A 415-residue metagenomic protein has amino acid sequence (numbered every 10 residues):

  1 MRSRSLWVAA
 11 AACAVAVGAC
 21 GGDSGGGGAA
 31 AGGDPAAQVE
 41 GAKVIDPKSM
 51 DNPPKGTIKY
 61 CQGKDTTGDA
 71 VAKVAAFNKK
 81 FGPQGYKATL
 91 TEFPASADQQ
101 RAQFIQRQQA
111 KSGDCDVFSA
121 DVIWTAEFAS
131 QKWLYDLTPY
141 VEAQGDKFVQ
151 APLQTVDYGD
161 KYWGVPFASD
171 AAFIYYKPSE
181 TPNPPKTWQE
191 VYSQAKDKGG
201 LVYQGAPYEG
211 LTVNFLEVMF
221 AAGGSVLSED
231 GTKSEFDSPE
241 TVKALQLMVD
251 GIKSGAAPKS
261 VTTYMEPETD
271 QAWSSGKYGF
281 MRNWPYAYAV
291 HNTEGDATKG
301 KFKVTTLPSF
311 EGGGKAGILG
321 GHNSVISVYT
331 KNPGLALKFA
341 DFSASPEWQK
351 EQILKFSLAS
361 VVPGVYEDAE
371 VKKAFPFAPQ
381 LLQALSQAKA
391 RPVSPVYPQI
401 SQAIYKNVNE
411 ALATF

Functional and structural regions predicted by a protein language model:
R2-C13, G21-A126, D296, E311: Conserved N-terminal structural module of periplasmic/extracytoplasmic solute-binding proteins
D34-K48, V122-A171, N183-Y192, K299-T305 (+1 more regions): Hinge/lid segment of periplasmic solute-binding proteins
N52, Y286-K299, F310-N407: C-terminal lobe and pocket-closing loops of periplasmic/extracytoplasmic Venus-flytrap solute-binding proteins
R101-G113, S130-Q131, E190-D197, G251 (+3 more regions): Short helices/loops that flank or line small-molecule/ion binding pockets
I105-Q106, D114-D116, Q144-Y176, G313-A316 (+1 more regions): A structural signal for short loop-to-beta-strand junctions that line the ligand-binding cleft of periplasmic/secreted
V122-W133, A151-Q189, A206-D230, I318-I326 (+1 more regions): Periplasmic solute-binding protein
A195-D197, K233-T262, L307: Glycine-centered hinge/linker elements that transmit conformational signals in sensory and ligand-binding systems
